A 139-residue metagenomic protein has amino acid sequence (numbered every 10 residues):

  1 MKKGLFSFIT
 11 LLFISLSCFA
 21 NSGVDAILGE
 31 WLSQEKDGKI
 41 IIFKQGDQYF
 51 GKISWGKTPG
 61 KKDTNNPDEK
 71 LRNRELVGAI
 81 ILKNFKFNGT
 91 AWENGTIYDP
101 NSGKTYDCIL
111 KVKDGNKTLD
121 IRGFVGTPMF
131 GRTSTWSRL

Functional and structural regions predicted by a protein language model:
M1-G4: Positively charged n-region of N-terminal signal peptides that target proteins for export
S7-S17: Bacterial N-terminal signal peptides
F19-E30: N-terminal helix-cap/turn-to-beta initiation motif at the start of protein domains
L28, Q34-Y106: Central antiparallel beta-sheet cores of small beta-barrel/beta-sandwich binding domains
L32-S33, P128: Structural recognition of beta-strand segments within beta-rich domains
K44, F87, V112-D114, R138: Generic beta-strand structural signal
D107-I109, G115-R122: Short, compact, well-ordered microdomains
F124-L139: Edge beta-strand at a domain terminus
